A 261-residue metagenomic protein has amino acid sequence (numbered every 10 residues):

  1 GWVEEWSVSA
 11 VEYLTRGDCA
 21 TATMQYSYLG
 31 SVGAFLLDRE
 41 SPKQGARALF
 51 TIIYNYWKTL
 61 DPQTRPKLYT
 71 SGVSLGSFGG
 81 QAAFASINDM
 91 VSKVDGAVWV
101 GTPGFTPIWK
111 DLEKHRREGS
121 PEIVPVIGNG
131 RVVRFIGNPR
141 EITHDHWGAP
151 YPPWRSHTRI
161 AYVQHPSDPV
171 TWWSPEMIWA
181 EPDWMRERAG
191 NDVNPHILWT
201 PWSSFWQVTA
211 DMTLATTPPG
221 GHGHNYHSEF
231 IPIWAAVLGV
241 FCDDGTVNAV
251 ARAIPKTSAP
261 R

Functional and structural regions predicted by a protein language model:
G1-P66, A85-R261: C-terminal His-loop and adjacent cap/lid subdomain of alpha/beta-hydrolase
T70-S77: Gly/Ala-rich beta-loop-alpha elbow adjacent to hydrolase catalytic centers
